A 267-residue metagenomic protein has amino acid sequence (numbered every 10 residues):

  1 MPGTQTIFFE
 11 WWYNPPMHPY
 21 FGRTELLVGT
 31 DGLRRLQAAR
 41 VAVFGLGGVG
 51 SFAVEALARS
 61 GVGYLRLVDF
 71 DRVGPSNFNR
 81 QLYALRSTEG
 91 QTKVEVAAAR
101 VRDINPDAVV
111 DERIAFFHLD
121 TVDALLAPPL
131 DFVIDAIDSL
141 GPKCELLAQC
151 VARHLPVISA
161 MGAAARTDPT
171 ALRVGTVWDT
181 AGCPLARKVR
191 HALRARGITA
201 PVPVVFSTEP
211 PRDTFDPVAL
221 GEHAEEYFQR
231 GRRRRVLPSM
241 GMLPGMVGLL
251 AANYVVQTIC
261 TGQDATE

Functional and structural regions predicted by a protein language model:
F8-A42, P75: N-terminal charged helix/coil linker that caps or initiates catalytic domains
Y13-P16, L126-F132, I137-P142, V157 (+3 more regions): Glycine-rich phosphate/adenylate-binding loop
V43-L46, L67: Hydrophobic Val/Ile/Leu positions in short beta-strands of Rossmann-like dinucleotide-binding domains
V49: Hydrophobic/small residue at the entry helix of a nucleotide-binding pocket
R59-Y64: Conserved S-adenosyl-L-methionine
D69-I104: Glycine-rich phosphate-binding loop and adjoining beta1-alpha1-beta2 segment of Rossmann-like nucleotide-binding folds
P75-Y83, A165-T176: Acidic/polar active-site rim loop that often engages polyanionic ligands
I114-T121: Conserved SAM/SAH-binding loop
